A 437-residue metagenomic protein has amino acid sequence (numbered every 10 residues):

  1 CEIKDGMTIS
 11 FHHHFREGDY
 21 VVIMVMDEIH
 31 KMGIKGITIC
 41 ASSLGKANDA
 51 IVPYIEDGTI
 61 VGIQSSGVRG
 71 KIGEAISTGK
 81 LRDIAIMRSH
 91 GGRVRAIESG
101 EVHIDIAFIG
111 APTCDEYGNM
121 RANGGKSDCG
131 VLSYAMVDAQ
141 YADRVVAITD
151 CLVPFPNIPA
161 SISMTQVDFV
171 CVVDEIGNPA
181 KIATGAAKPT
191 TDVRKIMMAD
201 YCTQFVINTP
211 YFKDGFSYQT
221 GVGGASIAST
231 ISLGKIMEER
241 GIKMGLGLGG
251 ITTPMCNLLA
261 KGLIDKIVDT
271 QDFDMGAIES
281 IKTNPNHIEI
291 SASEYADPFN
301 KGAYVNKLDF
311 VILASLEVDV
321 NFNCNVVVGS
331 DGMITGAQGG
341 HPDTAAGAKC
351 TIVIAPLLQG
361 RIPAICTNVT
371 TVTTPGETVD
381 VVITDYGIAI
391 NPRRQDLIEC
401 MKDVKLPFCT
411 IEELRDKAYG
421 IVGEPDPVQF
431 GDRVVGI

Functional and structural regions predicted by a protein language model:
C1-I437: Conserved alpha/beta enzyme-core scaffold
